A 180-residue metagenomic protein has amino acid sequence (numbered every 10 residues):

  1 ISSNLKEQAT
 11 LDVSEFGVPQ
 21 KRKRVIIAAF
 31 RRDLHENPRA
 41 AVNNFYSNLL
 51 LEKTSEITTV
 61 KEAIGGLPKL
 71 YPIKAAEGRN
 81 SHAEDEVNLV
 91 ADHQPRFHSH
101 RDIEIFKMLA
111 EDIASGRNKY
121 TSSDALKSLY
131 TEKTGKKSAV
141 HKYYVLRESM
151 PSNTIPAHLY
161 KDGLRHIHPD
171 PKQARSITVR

Functional and structural regions predicted by a protein language model:
S2-E15: Conserved S-adenosyl-L-methionine
N4, Q20, I57, R147-M150 (+1 more regions): A generic structural signal for short, non-catalytic loop/turn and secondary-structure boundary residues
Q8-T10, R24-A28, T154: Conserved hydrophobic/aromatic beta-strand scaffold that supports enzyme active sites
V13, V18-Q20, E62, G66-P72 (+4 more regions): Generic structural "secondary-structure junction" signal
G17-E77: Flexible, glycine-/basic-rich loop-and-beta segments that form/coincide with the SAM-dependent methyltransferase
A76-R180: C-terminal target-recognition/interaction regions appended to catalytic cores
